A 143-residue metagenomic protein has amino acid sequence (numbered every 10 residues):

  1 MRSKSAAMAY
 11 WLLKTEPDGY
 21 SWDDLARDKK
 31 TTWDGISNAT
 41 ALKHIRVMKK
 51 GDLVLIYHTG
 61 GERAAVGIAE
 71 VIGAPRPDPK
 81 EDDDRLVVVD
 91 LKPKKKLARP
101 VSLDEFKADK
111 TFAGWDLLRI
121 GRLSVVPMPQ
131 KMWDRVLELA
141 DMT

Functional and structural regions predicted by a protein language model:
M1-K50, A140-T143: Compositionally biased, charged N-terminal/linker segments
A9, K29, K50-D52, A65-G67 (+1 more regions): A generic structural signal for short beta-strands and their flanking turns/coil linkers
D18-Y20, A98, W133-R135: Short, acidic Gly/Pro/Ser/Thr-rich loop/turn segments
D24, P100-F106, L137-L139: Short, charged, solvent-exposed linker or helix-capping segments at domain edges/interfaces that act as flexible hinges
L55-I56, E70: Hydrophobic beta-strand signal
Y57-R63: Short, charged beta-turn/beta-strand-edge "cap" motif at the junction between a beta-strand and an adjacent loop
V66-V126: Aromatic- and Lys/Arg-enriched surface recognition patch
M128-T143: Charged phosphate-binding loop/patch that engages nucleotide di/tri-phosphates or the phosphate backbone of nucleic
